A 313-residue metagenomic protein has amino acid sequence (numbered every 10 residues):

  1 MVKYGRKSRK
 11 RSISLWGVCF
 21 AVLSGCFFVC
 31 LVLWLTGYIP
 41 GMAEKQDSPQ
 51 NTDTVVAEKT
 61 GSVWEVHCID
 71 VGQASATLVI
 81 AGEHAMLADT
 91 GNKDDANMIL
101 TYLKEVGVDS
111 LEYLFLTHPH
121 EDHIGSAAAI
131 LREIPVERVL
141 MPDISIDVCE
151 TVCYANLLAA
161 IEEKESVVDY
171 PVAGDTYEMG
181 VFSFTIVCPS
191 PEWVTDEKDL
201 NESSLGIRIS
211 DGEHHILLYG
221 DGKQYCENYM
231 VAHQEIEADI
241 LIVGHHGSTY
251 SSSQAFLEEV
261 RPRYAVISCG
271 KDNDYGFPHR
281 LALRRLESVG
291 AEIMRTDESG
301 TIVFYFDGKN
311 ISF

Functional and structural regions predicted by a protein language model:
V2-F313: Non-globular, low-confidence helical/coil segments that flank catalytic cores
